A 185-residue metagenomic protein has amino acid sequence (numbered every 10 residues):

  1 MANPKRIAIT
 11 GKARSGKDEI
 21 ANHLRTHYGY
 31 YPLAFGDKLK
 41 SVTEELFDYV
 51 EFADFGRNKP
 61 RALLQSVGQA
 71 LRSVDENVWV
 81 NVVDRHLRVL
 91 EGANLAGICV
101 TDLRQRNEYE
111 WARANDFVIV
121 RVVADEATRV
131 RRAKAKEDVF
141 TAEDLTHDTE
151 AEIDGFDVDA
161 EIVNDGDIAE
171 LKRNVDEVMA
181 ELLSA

Functional and structural regions predicted by a protein language model:
K12: P-loop (Walker A) phosphate-binding loop of NTP-binding proteins
K17: Conserved lysine of the Walker
I20: Hydrophobic positions on the alpha1 helix immediately C-terminal to the Walker A/P-loop
T26-L33: Post-Walker A helix-loop "phosphate-sensing" segment adjacent to the P-loop in P-loop NTPases
Y31, V83-A135: ATP-dependent NMP and nucleoside kinases share a basic, alpha-helical "lid"
F35-I98, N107: ATP-dependent small-molecule kinase phosphotransfer cores that center on conserved nucleotide phosphate-binding segments
R113, V122-A185: Small-molecule kinase domains that catalyze NTP-dependent phosphoryl transfer to phosphate-bearing small molecules
